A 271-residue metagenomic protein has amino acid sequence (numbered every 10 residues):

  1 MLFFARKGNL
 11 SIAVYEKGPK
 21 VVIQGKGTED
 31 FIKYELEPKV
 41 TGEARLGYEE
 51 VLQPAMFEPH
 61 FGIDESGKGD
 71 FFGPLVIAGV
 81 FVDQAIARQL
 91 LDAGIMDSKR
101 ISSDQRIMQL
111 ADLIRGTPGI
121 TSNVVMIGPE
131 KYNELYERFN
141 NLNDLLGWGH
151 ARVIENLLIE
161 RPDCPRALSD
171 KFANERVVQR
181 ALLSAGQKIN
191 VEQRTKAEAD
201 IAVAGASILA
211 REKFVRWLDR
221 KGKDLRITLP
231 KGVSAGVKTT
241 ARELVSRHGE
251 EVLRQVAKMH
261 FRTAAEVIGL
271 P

Functional and structural regions predicted by a protein language model:
M1-P271: RNase H-like, Mg2+-dependent phosphodiesterase core, and more generally RNA phosphate-backbone-engaging helix-loop
